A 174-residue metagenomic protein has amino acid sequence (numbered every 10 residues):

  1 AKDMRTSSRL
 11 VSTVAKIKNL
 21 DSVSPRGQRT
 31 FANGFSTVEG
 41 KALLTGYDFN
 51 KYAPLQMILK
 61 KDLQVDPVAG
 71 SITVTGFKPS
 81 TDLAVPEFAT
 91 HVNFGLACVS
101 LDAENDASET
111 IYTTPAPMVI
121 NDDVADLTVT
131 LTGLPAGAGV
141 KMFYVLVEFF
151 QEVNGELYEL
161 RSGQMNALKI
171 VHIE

Functional and structural regions predicted by a protein language model:
A1-K60: N-terminal "mature-chain" segments and other terminal, solvent-exposed stretches
L10-T13, H91-D102, G137-L168: Internal, hydrophobic beta-strand segments that form the core of beta-sheet-rich folds
I58, D62-S80, V85: Contiguous beta-strand segments within globular domains
K60-Q64, T132, L160: Intrinsically disordered, low-complexity terminal regions enriched in Ser/Thr/Pro/Gly and charged residues
I72-T75, C98-S100, V129-L134: Extended serine/threonine-enriched, polar tracts that run as long, contiguous segments within proteins
K78-P115: Short helix-loop boundary/capping segments
I111-A136: A beta-strand/beta-hairpin structural motif
